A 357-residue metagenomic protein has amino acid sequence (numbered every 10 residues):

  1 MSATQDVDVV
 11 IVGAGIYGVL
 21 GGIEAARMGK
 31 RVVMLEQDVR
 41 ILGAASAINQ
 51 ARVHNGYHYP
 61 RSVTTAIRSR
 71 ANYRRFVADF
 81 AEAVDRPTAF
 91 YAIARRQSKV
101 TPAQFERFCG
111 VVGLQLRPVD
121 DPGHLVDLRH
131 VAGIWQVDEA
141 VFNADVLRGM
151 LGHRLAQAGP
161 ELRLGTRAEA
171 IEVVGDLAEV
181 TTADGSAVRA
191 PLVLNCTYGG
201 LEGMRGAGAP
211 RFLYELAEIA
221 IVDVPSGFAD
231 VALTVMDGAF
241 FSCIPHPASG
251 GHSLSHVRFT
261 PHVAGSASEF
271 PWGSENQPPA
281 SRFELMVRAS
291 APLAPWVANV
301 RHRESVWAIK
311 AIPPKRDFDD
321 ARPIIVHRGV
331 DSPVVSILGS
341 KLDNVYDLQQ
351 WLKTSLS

Functional and structural regions predicted by a protein language model:
V7-V33: N-terminal Rossmann-like FAD-binding beta1-loop-alpha1 element of flavoenzymes
R27-A47: Glycine-rich FAD pyrophosphate-binding loop
L42, S186-V235, A248-G250: Central helical "cap/lid" subdomain
Q50-L125, R129-G133: Dinucleotide-binding Rossmann-like beta1-alpha1 core, especially the glycine-rich loop that anchors the ADP
V84-A94, D120-G159, V330-G339: Helix-loop-beta segment of a Rossmann-like dinucleotide-binding subdomain
W135-L192, C196-R205, Y346-K353: Helical element adjacent to the flavin cofactor pocket in flavoenzyme catalytic cores
H262-K310: Flavin-binding catalytic cores
P292-S357: C-terminal catalytic lobe of FAD-dependent flavoproteins
